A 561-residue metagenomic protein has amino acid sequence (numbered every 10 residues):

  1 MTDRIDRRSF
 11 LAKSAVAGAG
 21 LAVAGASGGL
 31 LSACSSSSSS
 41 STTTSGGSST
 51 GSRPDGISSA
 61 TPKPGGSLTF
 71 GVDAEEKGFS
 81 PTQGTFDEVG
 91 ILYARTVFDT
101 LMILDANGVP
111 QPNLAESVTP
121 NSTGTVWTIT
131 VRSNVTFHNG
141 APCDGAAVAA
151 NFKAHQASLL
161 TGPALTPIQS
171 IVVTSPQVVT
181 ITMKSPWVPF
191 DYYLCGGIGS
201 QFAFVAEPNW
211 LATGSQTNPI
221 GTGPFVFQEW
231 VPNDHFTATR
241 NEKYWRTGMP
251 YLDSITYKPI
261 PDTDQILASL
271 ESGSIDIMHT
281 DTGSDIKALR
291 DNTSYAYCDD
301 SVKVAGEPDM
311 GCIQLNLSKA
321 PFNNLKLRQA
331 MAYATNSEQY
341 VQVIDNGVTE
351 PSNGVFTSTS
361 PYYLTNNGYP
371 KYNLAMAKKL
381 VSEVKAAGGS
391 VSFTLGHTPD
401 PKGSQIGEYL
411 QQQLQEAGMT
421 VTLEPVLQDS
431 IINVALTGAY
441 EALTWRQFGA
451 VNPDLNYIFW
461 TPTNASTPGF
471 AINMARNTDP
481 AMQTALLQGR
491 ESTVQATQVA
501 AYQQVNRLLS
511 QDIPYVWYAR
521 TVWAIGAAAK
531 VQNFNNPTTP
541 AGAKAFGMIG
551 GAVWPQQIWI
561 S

Functional and structural regions predicted by a protein language model:
F10-A17, A22-G29, V231, H235 (+3 more regions): Detector for C-terminal structural segments
L30-T44: Bacterial lipoprotein signal-peptidase II cleavage site
T69, D144-N151, P176-T182, G223-P224 (+5 more regions): Alpha-helical secondary-structure segments
G71-S122, K153, I220-G221: N-terminal lobe/hinge region of extracytoplasmic solute-binding protein
D105-V109, G196-P250, S254, Q556-S561: Gly/Pro-rich hinge or "lid" segments in bacterial periplasmic/extracellular proteins
E116-T161, T174, T180-T182, S269 (+1 more regions): Aromatic- and charge-enriched surface segment that lines or borders ligand/interaction sites
T130, P163-P208, E229: Surface-exposed binding/hinge segments that line and control ligand-binding clefts or catalytic entry sites
A154, E242-A288, T420-T422: Ligand-site clamp/hinge motif
